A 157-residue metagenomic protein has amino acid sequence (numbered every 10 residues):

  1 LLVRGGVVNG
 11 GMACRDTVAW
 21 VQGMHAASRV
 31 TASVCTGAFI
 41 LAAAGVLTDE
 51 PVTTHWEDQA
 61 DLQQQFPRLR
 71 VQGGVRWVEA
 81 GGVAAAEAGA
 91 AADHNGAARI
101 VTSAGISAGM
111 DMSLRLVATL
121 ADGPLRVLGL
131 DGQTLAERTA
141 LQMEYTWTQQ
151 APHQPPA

Functional and structural regions predicted by a protein language model:
L1-A157: Active-site-adjacent pocket-lining segments in enzyme domains
